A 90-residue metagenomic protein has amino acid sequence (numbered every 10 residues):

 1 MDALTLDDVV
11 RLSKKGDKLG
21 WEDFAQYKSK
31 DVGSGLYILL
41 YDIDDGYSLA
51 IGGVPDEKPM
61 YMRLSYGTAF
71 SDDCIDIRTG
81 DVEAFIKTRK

Functional and structural regions predicted by a protein language model:
M1-K90: Residues within mature, well-folded domains
